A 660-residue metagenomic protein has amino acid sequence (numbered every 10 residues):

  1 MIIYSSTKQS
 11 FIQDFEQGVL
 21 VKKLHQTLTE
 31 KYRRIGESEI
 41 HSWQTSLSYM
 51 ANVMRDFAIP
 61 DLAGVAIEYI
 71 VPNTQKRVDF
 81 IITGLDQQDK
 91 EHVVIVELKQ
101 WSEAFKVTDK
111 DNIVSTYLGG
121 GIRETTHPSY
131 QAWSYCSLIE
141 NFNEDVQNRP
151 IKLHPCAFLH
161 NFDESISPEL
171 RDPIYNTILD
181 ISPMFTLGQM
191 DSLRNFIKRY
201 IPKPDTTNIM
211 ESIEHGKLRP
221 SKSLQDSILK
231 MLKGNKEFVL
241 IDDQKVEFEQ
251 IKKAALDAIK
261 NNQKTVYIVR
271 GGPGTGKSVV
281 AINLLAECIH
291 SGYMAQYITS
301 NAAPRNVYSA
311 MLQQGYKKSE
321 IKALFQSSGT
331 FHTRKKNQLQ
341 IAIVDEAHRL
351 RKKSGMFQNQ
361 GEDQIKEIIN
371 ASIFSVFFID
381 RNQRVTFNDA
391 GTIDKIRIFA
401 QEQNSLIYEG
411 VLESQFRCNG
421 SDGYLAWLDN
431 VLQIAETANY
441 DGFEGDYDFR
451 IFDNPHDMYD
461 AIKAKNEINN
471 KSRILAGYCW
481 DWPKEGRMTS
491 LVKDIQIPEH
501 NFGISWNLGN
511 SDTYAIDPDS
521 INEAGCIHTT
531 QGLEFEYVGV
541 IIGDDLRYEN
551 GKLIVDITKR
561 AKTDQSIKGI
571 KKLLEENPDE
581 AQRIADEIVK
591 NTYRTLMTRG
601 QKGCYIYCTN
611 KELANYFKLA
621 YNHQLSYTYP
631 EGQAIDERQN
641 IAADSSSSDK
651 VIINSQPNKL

Functional and structural regions predicted by a protein language model:
M1-E211: Accessory nucleic-acid engagement/destabilization modules that flank
V65-K76, I82-L85, S319-I341, T513-R547: Conserved helicase core region in the C-terminal RecA-like lobe
K236-T265: N-terminal pre-P-loop "Q-motif" helix
K277: Conserved lysine of the Walker
V280, L284: Hydrophobic positions on the alpha1 helix immediately C-terminal to the Walker A/P-loop
K318-F374, I379-K471, S505: Conserved P-loop NTPase catalytic core
V376, E523-Y629: C-terminal accessory regions
A390, Y408-D422, E436-Y548: Conserved helicase/translocase motor-coupling segment
